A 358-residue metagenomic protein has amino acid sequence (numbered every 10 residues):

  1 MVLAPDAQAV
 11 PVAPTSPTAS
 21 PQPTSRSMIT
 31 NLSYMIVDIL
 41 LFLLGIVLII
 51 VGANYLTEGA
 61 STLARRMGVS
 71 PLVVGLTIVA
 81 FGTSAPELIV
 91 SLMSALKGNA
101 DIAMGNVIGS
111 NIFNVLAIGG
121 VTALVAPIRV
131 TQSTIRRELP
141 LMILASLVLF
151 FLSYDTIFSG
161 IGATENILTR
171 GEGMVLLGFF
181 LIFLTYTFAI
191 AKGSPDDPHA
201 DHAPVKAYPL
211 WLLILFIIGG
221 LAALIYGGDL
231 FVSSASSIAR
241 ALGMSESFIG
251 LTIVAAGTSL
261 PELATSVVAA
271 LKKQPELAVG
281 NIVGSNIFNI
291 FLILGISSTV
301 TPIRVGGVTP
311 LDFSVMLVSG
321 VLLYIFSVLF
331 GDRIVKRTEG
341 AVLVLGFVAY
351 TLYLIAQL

Functional and structural regions predicted by a protein language model:
L3-P5, A9-L358: Hydrophobic alpha-helical segments, chiefly the membrane-spanning helices and signal/signal-anchor peptides
